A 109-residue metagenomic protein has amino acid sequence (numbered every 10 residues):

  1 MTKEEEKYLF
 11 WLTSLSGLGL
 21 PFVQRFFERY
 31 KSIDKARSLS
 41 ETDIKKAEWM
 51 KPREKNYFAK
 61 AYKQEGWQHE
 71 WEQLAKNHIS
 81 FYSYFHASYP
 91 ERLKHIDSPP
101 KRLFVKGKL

Functional and structural regions predicted by a protein language model:
M1-L109: Short, positively charged patches
